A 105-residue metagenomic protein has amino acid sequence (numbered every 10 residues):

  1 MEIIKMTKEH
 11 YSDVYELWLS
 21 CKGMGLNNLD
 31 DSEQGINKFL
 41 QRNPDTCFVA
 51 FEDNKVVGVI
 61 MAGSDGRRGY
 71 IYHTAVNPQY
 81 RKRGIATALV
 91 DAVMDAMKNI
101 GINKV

Functional and structural regions predicted by a protein language model:
M1-E16: A short beta-loop-alpha structural element at the N-terminal edge of CoA-dependent acyl/N-acetyltransferase catalytic
G25-G35: A short, aromatic/hydrophobic, helix- or strand-capping loop or linear motif that either lines the entrance/gate
N37-V49, Y70: A short helix-loop-beta-strand connector motif used in the catalytic cores of GNAT acetyltransferases and, in some
V49, K55-G63, Y70-A75: Conserved beta-strand in the GNAT
V76, K82-D95: Conserved acetyl-CoA-binding loop-helix of GNAT-fold acetyltransferases
M97-V105: Conserved GNAT acetyl-CoA-binding A-motif
